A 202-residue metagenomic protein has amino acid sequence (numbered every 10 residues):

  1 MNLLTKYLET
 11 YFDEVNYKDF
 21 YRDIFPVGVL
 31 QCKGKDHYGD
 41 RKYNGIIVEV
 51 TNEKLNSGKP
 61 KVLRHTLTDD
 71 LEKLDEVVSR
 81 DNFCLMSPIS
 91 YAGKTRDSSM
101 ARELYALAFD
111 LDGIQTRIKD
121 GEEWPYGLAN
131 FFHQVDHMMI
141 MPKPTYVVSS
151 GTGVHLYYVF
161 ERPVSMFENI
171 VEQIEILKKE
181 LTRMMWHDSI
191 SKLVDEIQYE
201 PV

Functional and structural regions predicted by a protein language model:
M1-A106, I114-Y126: DNA replication initiation on ssDNA origins
V77-S79, M100-R102, I140, S149 (+1 more regions): A generic structural signal for short, non-catalytic loop/turn and secondary-structure boundary residues
N82-G93, G127-V147: Conserved alpha/beta core surface patches that mediate binding of polyanionic ligands
I89, G93, G151-G153, D195: Glycine-centered flexibility motif
G93-A129, E161-V202: DNA replication initiation modules
V147-Y158: Short, conserved phosphate-binding/catalytic loop or strand-edge motifs used in phosphoryl-/nucleotidyl-transfer
